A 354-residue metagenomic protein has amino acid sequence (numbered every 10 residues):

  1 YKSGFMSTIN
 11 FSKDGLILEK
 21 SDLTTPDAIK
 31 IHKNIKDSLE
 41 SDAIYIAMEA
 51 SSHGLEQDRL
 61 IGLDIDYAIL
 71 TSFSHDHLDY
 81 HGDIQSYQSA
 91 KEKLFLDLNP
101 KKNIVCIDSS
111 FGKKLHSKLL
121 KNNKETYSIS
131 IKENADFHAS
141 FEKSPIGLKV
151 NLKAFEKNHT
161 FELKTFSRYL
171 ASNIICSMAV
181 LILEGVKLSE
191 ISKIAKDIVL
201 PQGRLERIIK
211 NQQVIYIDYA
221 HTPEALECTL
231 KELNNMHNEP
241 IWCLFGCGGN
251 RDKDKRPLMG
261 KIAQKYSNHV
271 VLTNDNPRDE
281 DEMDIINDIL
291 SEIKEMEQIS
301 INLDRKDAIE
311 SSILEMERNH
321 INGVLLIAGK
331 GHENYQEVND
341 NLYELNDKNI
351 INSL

Functional and structural regions predicted by a protein language model:
Y1-K13: Short beta-strand-centered segment that lines the nucleotide-binding/catalytic pocket of NTP-utilizing
M6, I31, E49, T71 (+8 more regions): Residue-level signal for inorganic ion chemistry
K13-E19, H75-H81, R251, N276-R278 (+1 more regions): A short acidic, helix-capping loop that chelates divalent metal ions and anchors anionic groups
I17, S21-S51: Conserved nucleotide-sensing/catalytic segment adjacent to the nucleotide-binding pocket in NTP-handling enzymes
S41, I65-I215, L290-I299: Acidic, Mg2+-coordinating active-site environments of NTP-dependent enzymes
H53-I61: Conserved helix/coil segment N-terminal to the catalytic DExD/H
I61-S72, E239-C243: Inter-motif core of Ras-like GTPase G domains
N99, N123-E125, A179-L354: ATP-dependent carboxylate-amine ligase
